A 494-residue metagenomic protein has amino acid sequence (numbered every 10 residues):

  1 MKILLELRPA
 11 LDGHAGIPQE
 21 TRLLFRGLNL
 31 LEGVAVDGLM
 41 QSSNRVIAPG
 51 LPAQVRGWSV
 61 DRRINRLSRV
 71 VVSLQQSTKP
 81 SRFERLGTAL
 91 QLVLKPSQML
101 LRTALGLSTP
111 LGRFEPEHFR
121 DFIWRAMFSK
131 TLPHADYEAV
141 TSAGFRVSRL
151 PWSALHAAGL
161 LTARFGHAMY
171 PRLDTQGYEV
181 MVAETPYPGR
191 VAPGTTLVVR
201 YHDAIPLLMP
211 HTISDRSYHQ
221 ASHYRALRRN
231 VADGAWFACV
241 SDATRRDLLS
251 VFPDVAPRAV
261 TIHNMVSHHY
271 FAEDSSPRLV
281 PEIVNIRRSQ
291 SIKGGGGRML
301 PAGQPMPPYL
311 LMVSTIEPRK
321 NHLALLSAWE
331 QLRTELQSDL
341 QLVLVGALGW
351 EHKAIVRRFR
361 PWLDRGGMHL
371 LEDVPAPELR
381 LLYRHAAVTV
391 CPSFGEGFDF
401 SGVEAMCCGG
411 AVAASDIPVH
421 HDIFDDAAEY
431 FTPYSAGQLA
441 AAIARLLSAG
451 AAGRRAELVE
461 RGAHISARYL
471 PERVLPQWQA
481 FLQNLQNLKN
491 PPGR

Functional and structural regions predicted by a protein language model:
M1-R494: Carbohydrate transferase catalytic cores enriched for Leloir-type hexosyltransferases
